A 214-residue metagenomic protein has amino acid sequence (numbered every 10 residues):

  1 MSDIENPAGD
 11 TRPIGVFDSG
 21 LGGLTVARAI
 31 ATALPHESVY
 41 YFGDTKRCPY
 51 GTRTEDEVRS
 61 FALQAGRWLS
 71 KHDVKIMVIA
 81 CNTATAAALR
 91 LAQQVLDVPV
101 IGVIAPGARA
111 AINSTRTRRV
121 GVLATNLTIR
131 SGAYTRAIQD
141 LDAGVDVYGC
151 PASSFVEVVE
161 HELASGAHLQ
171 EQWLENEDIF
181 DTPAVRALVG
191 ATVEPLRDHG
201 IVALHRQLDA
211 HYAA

Functional and structural regions predicted by a protein language model:
M1-A214: Non-catalytic structural scaffold of enzyme domains
